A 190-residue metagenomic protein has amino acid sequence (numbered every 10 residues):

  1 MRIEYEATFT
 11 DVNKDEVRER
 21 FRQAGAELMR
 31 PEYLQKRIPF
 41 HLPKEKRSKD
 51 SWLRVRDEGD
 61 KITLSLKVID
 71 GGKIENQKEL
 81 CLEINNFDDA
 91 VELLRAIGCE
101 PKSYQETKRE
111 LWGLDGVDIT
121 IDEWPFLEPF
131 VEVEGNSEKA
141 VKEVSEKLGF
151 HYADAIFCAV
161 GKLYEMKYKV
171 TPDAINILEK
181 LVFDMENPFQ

Functional and structural regions predicted by a protein language model:
M1-D118, F150-Q190: N-terminal strand-loop-strand beta-hairpin
T10, N136-E138: Short amphipathic alpha-helical "recognition" segments used for binding
K14, V141-K142: Short, well-ordered alpha-helical microsegments
K67-I69, W124, N136: Surface loops and adjacent helix of pleckstrin homology
D70-K73, L127, K139: Short, surface-exposed beta-strand-loop junctions and turns on beta-sheet-rich folds
T120-E128: A contiguous pocket-lining binding segment that forms or flanks enzyme active sites
E138, V144-H151: A hydrophobic, small-residue-rich beta->alpha segment in the mid-to-C-terminal subdomain of diverse proteins
